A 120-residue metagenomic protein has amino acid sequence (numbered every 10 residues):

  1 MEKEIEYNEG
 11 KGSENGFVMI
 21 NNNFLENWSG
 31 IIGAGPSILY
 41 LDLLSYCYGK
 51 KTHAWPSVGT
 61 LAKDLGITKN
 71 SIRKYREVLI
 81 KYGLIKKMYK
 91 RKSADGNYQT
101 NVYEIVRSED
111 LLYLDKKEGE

Functional and structural regions predicted by a protein language model:
M1-I32, K50-K51, K63-D64: Positively charged, structured surface patches that bind polyanionic biopolymers
M1-K11, K81, I105-E120: Charged low-complexity intrinsically disordered patches
Y7, E14, I20-N22, K63 (+5 more regions): Intrinsic-disorder/low-complexity regions
E26-I31, G35-P36, Y46-V106: Winged helix-turn-helix DNA-binding recognition segment
L39-L43: Short alpha-helical "packing" element that flanks the helix-turn-helix/winged-helix DNA-binding module
